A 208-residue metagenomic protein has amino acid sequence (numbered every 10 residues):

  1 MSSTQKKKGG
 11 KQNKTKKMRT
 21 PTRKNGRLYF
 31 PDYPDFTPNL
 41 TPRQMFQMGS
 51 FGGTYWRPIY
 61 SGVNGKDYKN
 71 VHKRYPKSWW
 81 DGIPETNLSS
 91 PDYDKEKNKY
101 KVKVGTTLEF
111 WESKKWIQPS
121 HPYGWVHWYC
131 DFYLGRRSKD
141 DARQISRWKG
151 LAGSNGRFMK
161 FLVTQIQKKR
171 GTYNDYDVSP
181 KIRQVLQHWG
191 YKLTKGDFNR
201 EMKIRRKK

Functional and structural regions predicted by a protein language model:
S2-S3, R19: Exposed boundary/loop context
S3-T4, K8-G9, E112-K115, L134-K208: An intrinsically disordered, low-complexity acidic/polar region
K11-S120, G124, R136, G156-K181: Compositionally biased, intrinsically disordered low-complexity regions enriched for acidic
W125-W128, W148: Tryptophan-centered motif/residue detector
